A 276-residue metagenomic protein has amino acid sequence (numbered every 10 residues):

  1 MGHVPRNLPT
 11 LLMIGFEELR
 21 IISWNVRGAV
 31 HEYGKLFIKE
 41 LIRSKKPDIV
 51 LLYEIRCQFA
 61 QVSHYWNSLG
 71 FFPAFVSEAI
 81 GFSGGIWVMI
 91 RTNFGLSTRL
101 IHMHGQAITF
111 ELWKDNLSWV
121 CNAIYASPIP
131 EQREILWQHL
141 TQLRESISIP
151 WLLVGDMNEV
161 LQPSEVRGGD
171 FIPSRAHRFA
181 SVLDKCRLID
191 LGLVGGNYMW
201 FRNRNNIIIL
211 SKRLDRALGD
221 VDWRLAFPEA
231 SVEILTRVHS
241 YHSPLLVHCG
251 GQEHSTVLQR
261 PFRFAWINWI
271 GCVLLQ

Functional and structural regions predicted by a protein language model:
M1-W151, L161, G169-I172, K185-C186: Short phosphate/oxyanion-binding micro-motifs
D48, D156, D215: Conserved acidic residues
Q61, L96-R99, P150-G155, C186-V194 (+2 more regions): Short helix-interrupting loop/turn segments at helix-coil junctions
P73-S77, L96-T98, R202-N206, V232-L235: Short, P/G- and charge-enriched loop/turn segments at secondary-structure junctions
F75-V88, C186-A217: Active site of divalent-metal-dependent phosphoester/diester hydrolases
I80-G85, P130, N197-W200, V238-S240 (+1 more regions): A short acidic, often aromatic-flanked loop/helix-cap motif at beta-alpha or helix-coil junctions that lines enzyme
P163-R167, Q259-R260: Short acidic, glycine/proline-rich loop/turn micro-motifs
L210-K212, R216-A217, V221-Q276: Surface polyanion/phosphate-binding segment centered on an Asp-His-Pro turn
